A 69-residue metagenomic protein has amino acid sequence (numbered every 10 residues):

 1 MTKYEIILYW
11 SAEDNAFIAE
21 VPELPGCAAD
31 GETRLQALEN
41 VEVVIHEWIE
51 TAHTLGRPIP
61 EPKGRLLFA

Functional and structural regions predicted by a protein language model:
M1-I6, L35, E39-A69: Short, charged, surface-exposed hinge/linker loops at domain edges that act as mobile lids or interdomain connectors
Y9-L24: Short aromatic-glycine-(Arg/Gly/Cys) micro-motifs in beta-strand/loop hairpins
E23-G26, K63: Hydrophobic residues in alpha-helical membrane-spanning segments
P25-Q36: A short, exposed loop/beta-hairpin motif centered on an aromatic-Gly-Thr core
